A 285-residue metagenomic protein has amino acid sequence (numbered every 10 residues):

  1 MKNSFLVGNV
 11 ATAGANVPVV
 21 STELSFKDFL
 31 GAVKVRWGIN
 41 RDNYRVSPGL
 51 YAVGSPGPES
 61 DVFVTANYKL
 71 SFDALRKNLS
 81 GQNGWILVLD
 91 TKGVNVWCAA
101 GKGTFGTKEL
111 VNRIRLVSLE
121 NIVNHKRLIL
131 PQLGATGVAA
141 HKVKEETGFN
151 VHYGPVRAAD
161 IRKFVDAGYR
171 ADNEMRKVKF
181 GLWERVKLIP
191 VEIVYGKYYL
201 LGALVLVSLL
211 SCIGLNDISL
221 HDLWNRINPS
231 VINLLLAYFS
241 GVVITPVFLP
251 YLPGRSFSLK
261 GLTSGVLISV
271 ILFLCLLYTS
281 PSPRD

Functional and structural regions predicted by a protein language model:
M1-V156: Soluble N-terminal domains of membrane-associated systems
S4-N9, F164, E192-Y195: Catalytic or ion-coupling anion/metal-binding cores of large enzyme and transporter domains
G49, K179-E192: Cytosolic juxtamembrane amphipathic/interface segments immediately preceding and feeding into a transmembrane helix
V138, G148-V151, N173-M175, L235-G241 (+1 more regions): Hydrophobic alpha-helical transmembrane segments
T147-K177: Extended, hydrophilic extramembrane loops/domains of integral membrane proteins
I189-L276: Core alpha-helical transmembrane segments of integral membrane proteins
Y278-D285: Conserved small/polar residues in nucleotide/adenosyl-binding loops
